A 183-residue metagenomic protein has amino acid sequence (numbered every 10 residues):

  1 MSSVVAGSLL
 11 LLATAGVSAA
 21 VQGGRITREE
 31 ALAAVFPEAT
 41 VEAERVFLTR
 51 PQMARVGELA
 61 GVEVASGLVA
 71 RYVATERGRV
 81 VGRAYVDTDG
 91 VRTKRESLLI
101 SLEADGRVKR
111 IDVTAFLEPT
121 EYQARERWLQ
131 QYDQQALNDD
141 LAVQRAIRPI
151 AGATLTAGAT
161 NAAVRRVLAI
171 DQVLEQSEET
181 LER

Functional and structural regions predicted by a protein language model:
S3-A15: Bacterial N-terminal signal peptides
V17-I150, T154-G158, A162-R183: Flexible, solvent-exposed loop/hinge segments and secondary-structure transition points
